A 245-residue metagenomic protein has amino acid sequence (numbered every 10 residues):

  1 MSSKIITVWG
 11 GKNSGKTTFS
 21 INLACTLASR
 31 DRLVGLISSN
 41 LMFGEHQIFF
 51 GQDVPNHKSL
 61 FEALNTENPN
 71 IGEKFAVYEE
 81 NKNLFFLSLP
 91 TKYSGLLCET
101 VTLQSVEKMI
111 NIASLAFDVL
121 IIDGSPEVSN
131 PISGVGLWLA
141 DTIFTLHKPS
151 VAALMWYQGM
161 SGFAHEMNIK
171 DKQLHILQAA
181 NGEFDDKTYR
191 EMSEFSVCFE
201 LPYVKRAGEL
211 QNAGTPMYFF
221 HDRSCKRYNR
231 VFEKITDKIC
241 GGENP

Functional and structural regions predicted by a protein language model:
S2-L41, H46: Walker A/P-loop phosphate-binding motif and the immediately C-terminal alpha-helix
V8, I37, S88-L89, I121-D123 (+2 more regions): Conserved beta-strand segments of the P-loop GTPase G domain that flank and frequently precede/overlap
R30-F86: Phosphate-binding loop that captures ATP/GTP phosphates
N68-N81, F86-S129: Cytosolic-facing regulatory segments adjacent to core modules
V119, T142, V197-F199: Well-ordered beta-strand positions
P131-S150: Inter-motif core of Ras-like GTPase G domains
A179-H221: Beta-strand-loop-alpha "switch" segments that mediate conformational coupling across diverse proteins
A213-P245: NTP-binding/hydrolysis catalytic cores, primarily Walker-type P-loop NTPases
